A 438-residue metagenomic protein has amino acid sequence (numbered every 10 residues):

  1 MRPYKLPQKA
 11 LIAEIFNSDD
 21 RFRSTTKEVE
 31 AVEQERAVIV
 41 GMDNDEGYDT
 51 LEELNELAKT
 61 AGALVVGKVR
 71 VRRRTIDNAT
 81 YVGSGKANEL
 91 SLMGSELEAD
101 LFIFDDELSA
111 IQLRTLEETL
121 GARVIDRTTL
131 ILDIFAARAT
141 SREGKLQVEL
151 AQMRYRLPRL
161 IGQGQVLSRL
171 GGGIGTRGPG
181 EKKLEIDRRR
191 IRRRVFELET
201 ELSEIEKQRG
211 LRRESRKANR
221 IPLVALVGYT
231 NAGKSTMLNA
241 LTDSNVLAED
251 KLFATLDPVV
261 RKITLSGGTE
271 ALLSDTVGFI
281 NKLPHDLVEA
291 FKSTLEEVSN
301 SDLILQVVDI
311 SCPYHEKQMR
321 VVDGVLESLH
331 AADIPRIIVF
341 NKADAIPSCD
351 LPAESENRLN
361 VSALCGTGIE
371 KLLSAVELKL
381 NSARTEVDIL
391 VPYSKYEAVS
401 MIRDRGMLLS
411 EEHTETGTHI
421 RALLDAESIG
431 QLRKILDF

Functional and structural regions predicted by a protein language model:
M1-I131: N-terminal accessory targeting/assembly segments
M1-V38, N55, P158-A232, L238-N239 (+3 more regions): C-terminal-of-GTPase-core extension/linker across diverse P-loop GTPases
F16-V29, Y48-E52, T75-L92, D257-P258 (+2 more regions): Switch II of P-loop NTPase G domains
D20-F22, R209, R216-P222, A240-A271 (+3 more regions): Switch I (effector-binding) loop of TRAFAC-class P-loop GTPase G-domains
T26, L51-K59, S91-E96, E107-A122 (+2 more regions): Conserved C-terminal guanine-recognition region of P-loop GTPase G domains, centered on the G4
I39-D43, K68-V71, I103-D105, Q306-D309 (+3 more regions): Conserved beta-strand segments of the P-loop GTPase G domain that flank and frequently precede/overlap
D43-E46, R73-T75, E107-A110, T129-L132 (+6 more regions): Conserved nucleotide-binding/hydrolysis micro-motifs of P-loop NTPases
T129-L150: Short alpha-helix plus adjacent loop in nuclease-associated cores
